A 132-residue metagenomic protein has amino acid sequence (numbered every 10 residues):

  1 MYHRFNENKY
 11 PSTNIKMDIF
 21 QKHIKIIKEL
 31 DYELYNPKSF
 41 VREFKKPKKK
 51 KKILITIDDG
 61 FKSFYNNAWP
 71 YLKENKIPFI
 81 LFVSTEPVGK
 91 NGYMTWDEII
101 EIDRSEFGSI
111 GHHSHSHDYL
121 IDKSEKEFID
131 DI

Functional and structural regions predicted by a protein language model:
M1-I53: N-terminal pre-catalytic segment of deacetylase/amide-hydrolase enzymes
H3-N6, K50-I53, K73-I132: Metal-dependent polysaccharide deacetylase catalytic core of the NodB/CE4 family, i.e., the active-site-bearing domain
S12, N66-N67: Short, solvent-exposed loop/turn and secondary-structure capping segments
I19, S63, M94: Short, conserved clusters of charged catalytic residues that mark active-site and nucleotide-handling motifs
F20, Y65, F128, I132: Aromatic/hydrophobic pocket-lining residues that form the small-molecule binding cavity in soluble enzyme cores
D58-G60: Noncatalytic alpha-helical scaffolds and linker/capping helices
A68-L72: Histidine-anchored nucleotide/phosphate-binding helix
